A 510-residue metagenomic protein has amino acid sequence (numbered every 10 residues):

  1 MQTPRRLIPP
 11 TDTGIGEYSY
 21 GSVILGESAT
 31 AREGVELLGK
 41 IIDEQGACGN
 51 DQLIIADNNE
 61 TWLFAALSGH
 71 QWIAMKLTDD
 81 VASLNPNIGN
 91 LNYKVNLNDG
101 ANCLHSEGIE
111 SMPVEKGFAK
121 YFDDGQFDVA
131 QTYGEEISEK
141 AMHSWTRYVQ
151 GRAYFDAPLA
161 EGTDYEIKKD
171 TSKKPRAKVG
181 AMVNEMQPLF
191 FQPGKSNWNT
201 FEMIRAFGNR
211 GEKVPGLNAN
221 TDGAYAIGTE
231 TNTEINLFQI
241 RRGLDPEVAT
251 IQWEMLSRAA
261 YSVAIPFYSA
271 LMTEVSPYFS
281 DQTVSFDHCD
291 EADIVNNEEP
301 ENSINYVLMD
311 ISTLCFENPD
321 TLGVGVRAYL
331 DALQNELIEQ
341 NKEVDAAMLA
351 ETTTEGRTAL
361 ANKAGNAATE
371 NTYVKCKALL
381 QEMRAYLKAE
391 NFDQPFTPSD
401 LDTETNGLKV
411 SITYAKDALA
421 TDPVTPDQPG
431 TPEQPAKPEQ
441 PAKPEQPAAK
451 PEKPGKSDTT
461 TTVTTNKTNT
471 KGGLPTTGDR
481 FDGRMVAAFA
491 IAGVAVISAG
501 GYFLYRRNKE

Functional and structural regions predicted by a protein language model:
M1-P86: Structured, non-membrane catalytic/scaffold regions adjacent to prosthetic-group chemistry
V35, G46, N58, L91-P423: C-terminus-biased signal that marks the final domain/tail of proteins
H143, T171, K456, V463-K467 (+1 more regions): Intrinsically disordered, low-complexity segments enriched in Ser/Pro/Gly/Ala and basic residues
A260, A492-G493: Hydrophobic residues within membrane-embedded alpha helices
A415-F481: C-terminal low-complexity, Ser/Thr- and acidic/Pro-rich disordered "stalk" regions positioned immediately N-terminal
G478-I491: Juxtamembrane/start-of-transmembrane alpha-helix segments at the extracytoplasmic/lumenal side of membrane anchors
V494-E510: C-terminal membrane-anchoring or membrane-association module
